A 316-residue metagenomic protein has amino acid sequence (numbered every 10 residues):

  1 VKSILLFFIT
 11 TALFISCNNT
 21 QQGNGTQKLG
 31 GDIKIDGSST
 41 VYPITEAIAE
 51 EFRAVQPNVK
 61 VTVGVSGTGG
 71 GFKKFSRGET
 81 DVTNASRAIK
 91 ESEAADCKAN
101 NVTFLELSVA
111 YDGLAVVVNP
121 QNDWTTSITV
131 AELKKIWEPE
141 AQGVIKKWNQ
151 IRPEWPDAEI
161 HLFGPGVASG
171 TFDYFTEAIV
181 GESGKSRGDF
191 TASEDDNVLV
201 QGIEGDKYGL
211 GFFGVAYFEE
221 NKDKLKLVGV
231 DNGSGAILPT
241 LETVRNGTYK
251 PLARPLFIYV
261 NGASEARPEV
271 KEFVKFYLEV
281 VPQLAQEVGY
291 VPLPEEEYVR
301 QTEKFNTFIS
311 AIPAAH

Functional and structural regions predicted by a protein language model:
V1-F8: Sec-dependent signal peptide recognition, specifically the positively charged N-region followed immediately by
C17-H316: Flexible loop/hinge segments at secondary-structure junctions
